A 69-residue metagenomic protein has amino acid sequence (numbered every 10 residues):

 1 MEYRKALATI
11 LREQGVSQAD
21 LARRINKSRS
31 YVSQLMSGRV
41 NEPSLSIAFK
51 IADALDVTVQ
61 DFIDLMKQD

Functional and structural regions predicted by a protein language model:
M1-V16: A short, Lys/Arg-rich alpha-helix, primarily the initiator
A19, S30, Q60: Key DNA-contact positions within bacterial/archaeal DNA-binding proteins
L21-A22, I51: Short alpha-helical "recognition helix" segments of helix-turn-helix
N26-N41: Recognition helix of helix-turn-helix/homeodomain-like DNA-binding domains that insert into the DNA major groove
M36, I47, M66: DNA major-groove recognition helix of helix-turn-helix
S46-D61: DNA major-groove recognition helix of helix-turn-helix/homeodomain DNA-binding modules
D61-D69: Short amphipathic recognition helices of helix-turn-helix/homeodomain-type DNA-binding modules
